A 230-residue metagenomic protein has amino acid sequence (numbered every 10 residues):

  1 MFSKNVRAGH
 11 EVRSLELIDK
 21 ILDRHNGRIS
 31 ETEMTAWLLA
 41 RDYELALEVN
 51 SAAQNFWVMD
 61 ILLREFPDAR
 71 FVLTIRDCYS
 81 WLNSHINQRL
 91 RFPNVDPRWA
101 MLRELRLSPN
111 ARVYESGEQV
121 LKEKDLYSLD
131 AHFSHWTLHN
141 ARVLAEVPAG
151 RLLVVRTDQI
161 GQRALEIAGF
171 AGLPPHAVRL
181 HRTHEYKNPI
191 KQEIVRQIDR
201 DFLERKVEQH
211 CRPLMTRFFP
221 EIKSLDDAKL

Functional and structural regions predicted by a protein language model:
M1-E44, R182-P189, E193-I194, A228-L230: PAPS-dependent sulfotransferase catalytic core
V6, L47, A69, G150-L152: Short, conserved active-site loop motifs that form the nucleotide-linked donor/cofactor pocket
E16-I18, F56-M59, Y79-S84, L90-R91 (+1 more regions): Short catalytic/ligand-binding loop motif for oxyanion handling, primarily in non-cytosolic enzymes, centered on
H25-R28, Q88-P93, A171-G172: Short, hinge-like loop/turn segments at secondary-structure boundaries
R41-I61, T74, S80: Glycine-rich phosphate-binding loop used to anchor ATP phosphates in small-molecule kinases, encompassing both
E65-N87, D158-Q159: Conserved phosphate-donor/acceptor-positioning beta-strand/loop module used by diverse small-molecule
Q88-D125: Acidic/polar short surface loop at catalytic or gating sites that assists cofactor/ion binding and chemistry
N110-L230: PAPS-dependent sulfotransferases, especially Golgi type II membrane carbohydrate sulfotransferases
